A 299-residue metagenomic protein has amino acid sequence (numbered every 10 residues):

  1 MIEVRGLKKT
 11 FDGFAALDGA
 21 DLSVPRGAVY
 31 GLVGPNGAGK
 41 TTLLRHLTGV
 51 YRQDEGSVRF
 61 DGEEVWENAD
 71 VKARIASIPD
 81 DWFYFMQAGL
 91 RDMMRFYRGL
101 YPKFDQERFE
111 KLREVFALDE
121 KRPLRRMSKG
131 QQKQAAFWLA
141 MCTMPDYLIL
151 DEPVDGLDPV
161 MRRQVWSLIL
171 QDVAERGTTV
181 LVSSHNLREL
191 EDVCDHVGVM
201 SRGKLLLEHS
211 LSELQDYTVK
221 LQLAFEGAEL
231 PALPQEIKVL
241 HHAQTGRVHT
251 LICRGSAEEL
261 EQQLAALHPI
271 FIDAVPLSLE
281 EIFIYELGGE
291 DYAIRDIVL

Functional and structural regions predicted by a protein language model:
I2-V4, K9-S201, L206-L207: ABC transporter nucleotide-binding domains
A69, E107-E110, R163, S212 (+3 more regions): Generic alpha-helical secondary structure signal
A73, G99, K111-E114, S167 (+7 more regions): Charged/polar, solvent-exposed surface patches and flexible loops
G89, S210, V275-S278: Short loop/turn segments at beta->alpha junctions
V165-G255: ABC transporter nucleotide-binding domain
V219-R295, L299: Short, charged/small-residue-rich alpha-helical element at the C-terminal edge of ABC transporter nucleotide-binding
